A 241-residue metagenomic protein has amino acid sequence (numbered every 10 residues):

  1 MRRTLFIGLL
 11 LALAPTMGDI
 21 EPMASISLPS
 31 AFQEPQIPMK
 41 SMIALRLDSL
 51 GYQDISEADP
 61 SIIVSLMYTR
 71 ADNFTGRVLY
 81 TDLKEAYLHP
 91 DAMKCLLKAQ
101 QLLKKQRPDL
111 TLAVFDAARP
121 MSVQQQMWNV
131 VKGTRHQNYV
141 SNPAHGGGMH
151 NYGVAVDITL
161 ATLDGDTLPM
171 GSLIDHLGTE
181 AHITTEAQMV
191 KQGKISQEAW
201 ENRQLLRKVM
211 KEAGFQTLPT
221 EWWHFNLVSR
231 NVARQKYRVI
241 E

Functional and structural regions predicted by a protein language model:
T4-L13: Sec-dependent N-terminal signal peptides
G18-A117, M127-T220, S229-E241: Extracytoplasmic cell-surface/polysaccharide-interacting catalytic and binding patches
P120: Segments that shape or occlude catalytic/ligand-binding pockets
V123: Short, well-ordered surface patches within globular domains
F225: Conserved metal-phosphate-binding beta-hairpin within the catalytic cores of diverse ATP-dependent phosphoryl-transfer
